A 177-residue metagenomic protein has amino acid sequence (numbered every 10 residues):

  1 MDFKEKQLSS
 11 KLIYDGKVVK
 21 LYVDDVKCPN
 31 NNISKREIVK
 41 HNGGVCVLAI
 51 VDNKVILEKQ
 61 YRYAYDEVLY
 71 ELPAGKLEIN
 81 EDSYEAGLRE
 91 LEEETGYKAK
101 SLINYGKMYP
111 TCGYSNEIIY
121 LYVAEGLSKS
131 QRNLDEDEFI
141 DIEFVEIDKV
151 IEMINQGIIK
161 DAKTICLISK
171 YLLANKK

Functional and structural regions predicted by a protein language model:
D2, V45-R89, R132: Conserved Nudix-box catalytic region and its N-terminal flanking loop in Nudix hydrolases and closely related
D2-E5, V68, I79, D137-K177: Nudix hydrolase/Nudix homology domain
S9-C46, V51: Acidic, metal-coordinating catalytic segment for phosphate/diphosphate chemistry, firing primarily on the Nudix
K11-L12, G106-T111: Short, solvent-exposed loop/turn elements at beta->coil junctions and helix N-caps that rim active or binding pockets
D15, K20-Y22, G43, S115-I118 (+1 more regions): A generic structural signal for well-ordered coil/turn residues at beta-strand boundaries that shape enzyme active-site
Y22-P29, T111-S130, E143: Active-site-adjacent beta-strand/loop module that shapes the phosphate/pyrophosphate-binding cleft
P29-N30, V51-K54, Y61, A124-K129 (+3 more regions): Short loop segments at secondary-structure junctions
L72-N104, Y122, L134-D137, E146: The catalytic Nudix box helix
